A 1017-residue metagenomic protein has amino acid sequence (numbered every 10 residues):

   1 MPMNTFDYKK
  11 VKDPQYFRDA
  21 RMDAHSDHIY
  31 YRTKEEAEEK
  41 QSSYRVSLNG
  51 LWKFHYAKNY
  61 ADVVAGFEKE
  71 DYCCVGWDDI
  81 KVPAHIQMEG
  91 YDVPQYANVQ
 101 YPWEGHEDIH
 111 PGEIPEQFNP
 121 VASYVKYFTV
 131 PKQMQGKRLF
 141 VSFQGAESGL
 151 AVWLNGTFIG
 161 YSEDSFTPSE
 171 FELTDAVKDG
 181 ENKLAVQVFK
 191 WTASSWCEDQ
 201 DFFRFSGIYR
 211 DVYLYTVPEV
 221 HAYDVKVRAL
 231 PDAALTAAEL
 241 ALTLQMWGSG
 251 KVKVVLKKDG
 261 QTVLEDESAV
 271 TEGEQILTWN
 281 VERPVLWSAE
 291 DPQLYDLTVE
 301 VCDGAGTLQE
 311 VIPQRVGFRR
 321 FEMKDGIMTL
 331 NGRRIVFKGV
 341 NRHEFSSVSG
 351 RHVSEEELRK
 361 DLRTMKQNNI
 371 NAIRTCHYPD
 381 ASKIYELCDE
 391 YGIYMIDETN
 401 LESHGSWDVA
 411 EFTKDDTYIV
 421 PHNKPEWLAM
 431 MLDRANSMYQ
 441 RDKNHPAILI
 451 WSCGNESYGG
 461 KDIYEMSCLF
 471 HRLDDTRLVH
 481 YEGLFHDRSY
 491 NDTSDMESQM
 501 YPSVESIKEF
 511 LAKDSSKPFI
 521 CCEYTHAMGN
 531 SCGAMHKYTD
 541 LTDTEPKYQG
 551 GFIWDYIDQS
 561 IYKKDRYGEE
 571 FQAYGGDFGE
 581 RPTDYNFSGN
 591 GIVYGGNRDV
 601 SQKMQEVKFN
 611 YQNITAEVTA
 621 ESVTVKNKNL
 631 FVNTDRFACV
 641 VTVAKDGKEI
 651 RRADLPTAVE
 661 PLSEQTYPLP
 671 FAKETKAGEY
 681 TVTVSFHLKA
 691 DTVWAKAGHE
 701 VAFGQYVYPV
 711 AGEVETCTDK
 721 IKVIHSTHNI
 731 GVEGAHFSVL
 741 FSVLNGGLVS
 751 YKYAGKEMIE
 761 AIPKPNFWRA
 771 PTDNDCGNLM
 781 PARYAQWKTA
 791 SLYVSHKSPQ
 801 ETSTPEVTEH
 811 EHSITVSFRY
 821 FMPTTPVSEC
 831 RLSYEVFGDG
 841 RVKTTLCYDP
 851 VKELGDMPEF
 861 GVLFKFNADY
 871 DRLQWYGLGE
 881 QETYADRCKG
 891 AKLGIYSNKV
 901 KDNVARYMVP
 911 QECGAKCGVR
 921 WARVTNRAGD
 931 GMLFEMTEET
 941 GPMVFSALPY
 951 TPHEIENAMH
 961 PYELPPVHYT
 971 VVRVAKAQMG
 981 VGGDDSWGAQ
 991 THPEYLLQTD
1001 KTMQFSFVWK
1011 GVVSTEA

Functional and structural regions predicted by a protein language model:
P2-F6, K10-K12, Y16-R18, M22 (+11 more regions): Accessory beta-strand-rich segments of carbohydrate-active enzymes
P2-K40, V99, T157, W196 (+3 more regions): Extended substrate-binding grooves/exosites of carbohydrate-active enzymes
M88, Q95-A97, G145, K190 (+4 more regions): Beta-strand/loop-rich accessory regions of lumenal/periplasmic or secreted enzymes, predominantly carbohydrate-active
M88, V93-I114, E163-S165, L173-A238 (+10 more regions): An acidic-aromatic loop/edge-strand motif
V177-E181, T243-E322, Y680-T716: Extended acidic/polar, glycine-enriched regions that form or flank non-catalytic beta-rich accessory modules
E198-A222, G568-E621, K628-R636, V641-G647 (+7 more regions): Catalytic cores of secreted or luminal carbohydrate-active enzymes
M246-K251, L630-F637, P826, E853-D856: A short beta-turn/strand-edge loop motif at beta-sheet boundaries
S268-E282, G647-A677: Intrinsically disordered, low-complexity Pro/Gly/Ser/Thr-rich segments with frequent PxxP/GP/PP motifs and embedded
